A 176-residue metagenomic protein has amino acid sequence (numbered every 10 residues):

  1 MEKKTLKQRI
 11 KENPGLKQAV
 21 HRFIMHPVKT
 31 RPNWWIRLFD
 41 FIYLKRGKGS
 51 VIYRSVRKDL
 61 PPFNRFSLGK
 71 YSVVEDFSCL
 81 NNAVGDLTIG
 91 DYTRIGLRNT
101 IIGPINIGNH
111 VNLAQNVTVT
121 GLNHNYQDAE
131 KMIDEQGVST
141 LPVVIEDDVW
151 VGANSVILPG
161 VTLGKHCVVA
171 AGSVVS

Functional and structural regions predicted by a protein language model:
M1-T120, D147, S155: Domain-scale signature associated with acetyltransferase and cell-envelope carbohydrate enzymes
K11, A19, N106-S176: Glycine-rich hexapeptide-repeat left-handed beta-helix
